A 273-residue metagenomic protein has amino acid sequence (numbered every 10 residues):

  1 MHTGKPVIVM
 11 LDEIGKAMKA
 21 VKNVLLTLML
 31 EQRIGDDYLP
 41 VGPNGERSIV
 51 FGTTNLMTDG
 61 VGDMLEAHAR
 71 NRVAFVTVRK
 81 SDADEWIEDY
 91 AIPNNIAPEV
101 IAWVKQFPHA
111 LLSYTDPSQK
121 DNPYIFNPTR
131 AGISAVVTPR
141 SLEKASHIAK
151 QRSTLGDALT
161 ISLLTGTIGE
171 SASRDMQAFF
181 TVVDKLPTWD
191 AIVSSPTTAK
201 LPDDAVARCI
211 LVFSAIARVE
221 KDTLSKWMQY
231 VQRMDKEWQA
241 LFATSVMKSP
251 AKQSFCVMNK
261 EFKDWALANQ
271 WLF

Functional and structural regions predicted by a protein language model:
M1-F273: C-terminal regulatory/interaction module of P-loop NTP-utilizing enzymes
